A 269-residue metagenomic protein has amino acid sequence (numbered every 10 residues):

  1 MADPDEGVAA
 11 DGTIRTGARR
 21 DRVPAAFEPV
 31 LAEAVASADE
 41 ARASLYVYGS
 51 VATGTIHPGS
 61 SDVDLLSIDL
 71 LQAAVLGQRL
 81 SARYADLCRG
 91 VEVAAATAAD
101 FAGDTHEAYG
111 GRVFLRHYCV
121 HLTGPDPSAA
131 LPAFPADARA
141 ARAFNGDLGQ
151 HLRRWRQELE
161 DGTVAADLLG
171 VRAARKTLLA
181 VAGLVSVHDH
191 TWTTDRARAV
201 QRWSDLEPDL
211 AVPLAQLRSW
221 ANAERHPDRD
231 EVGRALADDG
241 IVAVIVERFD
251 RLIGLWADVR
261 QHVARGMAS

Functional and structural regions predicted by a protein language model:
M1-P4, A129-S269: Conserved nucleotidyltransferase catalytic core and NTase-mimicking acidic/glycine-rich helix/loop elements in nucleic
M1-S44, A211-Q216, W220, A268-S269: Helical scaffold of the NTase/Pol beta-like nucleotidyltransferase catalytic core
A2-R22, V75-A173: Conserved NTP/Mg2+-binding pocket subregion across the NTase superfamily
T13-A32, T53-S60, L66-Y109, I245-M267: Metal-dependent nucleotidyltransferase catalytic core
S37-G59: An N-terminal domain-cap segment
Y46-Y48, L66, A94, R116: Residues in well-ordered beta-strands of folded domains
V63-L65, L115, T177: Short low-polarity hydrophobic stretches
